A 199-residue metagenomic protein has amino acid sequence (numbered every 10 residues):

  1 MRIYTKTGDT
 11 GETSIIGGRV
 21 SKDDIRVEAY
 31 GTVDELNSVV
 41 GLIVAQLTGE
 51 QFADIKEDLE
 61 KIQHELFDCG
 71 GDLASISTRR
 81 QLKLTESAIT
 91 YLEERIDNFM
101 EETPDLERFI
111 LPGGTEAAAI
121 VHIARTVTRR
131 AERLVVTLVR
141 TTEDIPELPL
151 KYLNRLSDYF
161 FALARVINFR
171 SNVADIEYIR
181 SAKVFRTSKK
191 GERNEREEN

Functional and structural regions predicted by a protein language model:
M1-N199: Phosphate/pyrophosphate-binding loop motifs in nucleotide- or prenyl diphosphate-using proteins
